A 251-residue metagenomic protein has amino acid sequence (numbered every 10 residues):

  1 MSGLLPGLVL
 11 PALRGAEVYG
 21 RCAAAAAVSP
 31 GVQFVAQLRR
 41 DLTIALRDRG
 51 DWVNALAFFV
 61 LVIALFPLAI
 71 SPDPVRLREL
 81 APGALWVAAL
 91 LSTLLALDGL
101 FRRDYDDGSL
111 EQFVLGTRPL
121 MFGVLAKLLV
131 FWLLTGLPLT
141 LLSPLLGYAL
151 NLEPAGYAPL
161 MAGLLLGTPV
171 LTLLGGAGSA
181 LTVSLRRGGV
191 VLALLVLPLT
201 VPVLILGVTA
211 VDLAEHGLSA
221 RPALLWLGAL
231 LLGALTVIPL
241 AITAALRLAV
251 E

Functional and structural regions predicted by a protein language model:
C22, L235-E251: Junction motif at the cytosolic side of a transmembrane helix
A26-A55: Aromatic- and glycine-rich beta-strand/loop motifs that create alpha-glucan
R49-S71, W86-A89, L195-L206, L232-I238: Hydrophobic alpha-helical transmembrane segments of multi-pass membrane transport/permease proteins
N54, L125-L150, V170, L174 (+1 more regions): Hydrophobic alpha-helical transmembrane segments that constitute the membrane-spanning cores of multi-pass membrane
A81-L97, F101: Long, hydrophobic alpha-helical segments
L94-V114: Transmembrane helix boundary and interhelical loop/hinge segments in multi-pass membrane proteins
R118-F131, A193: Membrane-interface alpha-helices at helix entry/exit sites of multi-pass transporters
A158, G163-L197, A244-E251: A structural motif at transmembrane helix-loop-helix junctions in multipass membrane proteins
